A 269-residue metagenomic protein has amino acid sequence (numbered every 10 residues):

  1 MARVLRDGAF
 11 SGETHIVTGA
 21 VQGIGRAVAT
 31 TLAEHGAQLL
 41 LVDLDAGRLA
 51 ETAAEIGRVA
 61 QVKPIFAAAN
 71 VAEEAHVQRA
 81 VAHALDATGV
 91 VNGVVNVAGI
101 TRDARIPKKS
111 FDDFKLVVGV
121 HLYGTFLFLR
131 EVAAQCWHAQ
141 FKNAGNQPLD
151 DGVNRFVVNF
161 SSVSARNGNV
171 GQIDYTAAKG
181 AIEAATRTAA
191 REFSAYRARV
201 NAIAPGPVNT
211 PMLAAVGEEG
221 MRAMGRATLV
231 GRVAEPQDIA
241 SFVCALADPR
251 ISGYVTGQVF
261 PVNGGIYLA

Functional and structural regions predicted by a protein language model:
T14, V21-Q22: Conserved glycine-rich cofactor-binding loop
A46-G47, A68-A80, F111, D238: The beta1-alpha1 cofactor-binding region of Rossmann-like NAD(H)/NADP(H)-dependent oxidoreductases
R105-I106, S110-K115, L213, M224: Substrate-binding pocket helix/loop in short-chain dehydrogenase/reductase
L129, A178, T186: Active-site helix of classical SDR
A134, R191-E192, G253: Alpha-helical segment proximal to the catalytic Tyr-Lys
S162: Residue(s) in the substrate-gating loop at a strand-loop-helix junction that position the organic substrate next
E235-V262, Y267: C-terminal substrate-recognition "lid" of short-chain dehydrogenase/reductases
